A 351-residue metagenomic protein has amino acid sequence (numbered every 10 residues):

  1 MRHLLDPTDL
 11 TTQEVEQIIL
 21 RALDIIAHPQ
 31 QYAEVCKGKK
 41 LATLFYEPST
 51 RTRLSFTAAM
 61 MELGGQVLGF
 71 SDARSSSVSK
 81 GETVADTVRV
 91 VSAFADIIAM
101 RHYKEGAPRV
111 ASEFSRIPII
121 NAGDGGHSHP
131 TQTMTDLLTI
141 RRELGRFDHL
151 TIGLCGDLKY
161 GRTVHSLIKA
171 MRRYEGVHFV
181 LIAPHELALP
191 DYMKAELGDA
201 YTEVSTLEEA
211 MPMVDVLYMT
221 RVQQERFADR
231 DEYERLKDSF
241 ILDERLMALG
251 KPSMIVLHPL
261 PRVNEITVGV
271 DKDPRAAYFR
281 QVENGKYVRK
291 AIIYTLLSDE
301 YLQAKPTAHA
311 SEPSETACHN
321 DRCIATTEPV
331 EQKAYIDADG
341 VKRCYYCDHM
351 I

Functional and structural regions predicted by a protein language model:
M1-L54, A58: Positively charged, low-complexity intrinsically disordered leader regions
E34-R141, N264-T267: Phosphate/diphosphate ligand-binding glycine-rich loop within oxidoreductases
Y46-A59, R142-M219, V341-M350: Glycine-rich phosphate/diphosphate-binding loop of Rossmann-like nucleotide-binding domains
E196-V270, R275: Rossmann-like adenosine-cofactor binding region
S253-M254, P259-P306: Adenosine-phosphate binding glycine-rich loop
E312-E315, N320-D321, V341: Residues immediately within or flanking Cys/His clusters that coordinate Zn2+ in small zinc-binding modules
H319-I324, Y345-D348: Cys/His-coordinated zinc-binding microdomains
V330-K342: Short linker/helix segments within small regulatory modules
